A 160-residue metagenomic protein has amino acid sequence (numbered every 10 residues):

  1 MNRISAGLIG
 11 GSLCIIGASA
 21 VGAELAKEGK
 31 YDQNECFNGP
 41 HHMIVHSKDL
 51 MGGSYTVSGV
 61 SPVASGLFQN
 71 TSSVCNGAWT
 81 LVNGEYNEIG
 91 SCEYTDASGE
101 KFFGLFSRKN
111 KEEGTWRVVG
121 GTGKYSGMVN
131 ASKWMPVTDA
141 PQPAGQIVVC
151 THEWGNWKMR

Functional and structural regions predicted by a protein language model:
M1-L8: Bacterial N-terminal signal peptides that target proteins for export
A6, G17-A18: Intrinsic disorder/low-complexity segments, especially N-terminal tails and targeting/processing regions
G10-I16: Bacterial N-terminal signal peptides
G22-R160: Beta-strand-enriched cores of mature, soluble protein domains
